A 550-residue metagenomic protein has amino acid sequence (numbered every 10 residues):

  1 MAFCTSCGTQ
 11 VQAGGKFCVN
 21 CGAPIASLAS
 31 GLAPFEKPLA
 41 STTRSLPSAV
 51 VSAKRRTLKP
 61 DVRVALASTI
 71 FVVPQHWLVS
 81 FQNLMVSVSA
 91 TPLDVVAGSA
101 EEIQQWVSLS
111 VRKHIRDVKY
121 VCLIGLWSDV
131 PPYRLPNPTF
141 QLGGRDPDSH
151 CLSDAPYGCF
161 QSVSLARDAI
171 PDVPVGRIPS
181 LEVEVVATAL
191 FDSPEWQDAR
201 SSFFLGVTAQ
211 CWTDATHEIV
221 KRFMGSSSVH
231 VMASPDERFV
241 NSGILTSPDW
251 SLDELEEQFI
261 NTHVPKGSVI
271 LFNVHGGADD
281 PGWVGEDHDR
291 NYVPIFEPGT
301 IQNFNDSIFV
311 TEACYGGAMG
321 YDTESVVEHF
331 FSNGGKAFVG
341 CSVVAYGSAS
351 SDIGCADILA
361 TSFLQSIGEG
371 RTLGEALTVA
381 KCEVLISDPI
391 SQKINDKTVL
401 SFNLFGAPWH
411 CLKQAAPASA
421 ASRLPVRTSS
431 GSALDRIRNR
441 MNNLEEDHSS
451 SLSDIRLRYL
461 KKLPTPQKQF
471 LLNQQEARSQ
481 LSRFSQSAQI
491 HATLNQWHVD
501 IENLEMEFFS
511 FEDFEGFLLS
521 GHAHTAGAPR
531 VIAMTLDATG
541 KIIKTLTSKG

Functional and structural regions predicted by a protein language model:
M1-P38: Cys/His-rich metal-coordination motifs, chiefly Zn-binding "fingers/knuckles"
P47-Q75, L84, S99-M232: Structured catalytic cores of large enzymes
S110-P132, N137, V207-E324, H410: Catalytic-core segments of thiol-dependent peptidases
S128, E312-D435: Active-site-proximal C-terminal subdomain of hydrolase catalytic domains
P147-S193, N273-S362: Catalytic cores of nucleophile-dependent amide-cleaving enzymes
K381-C382, K544-G550: Short, solvent-exposed aromatic-acidic interface loops
Y459-F508: Short, non-transmembrane alpha-helical segments in secretory-pathway proteins
D500-D537: Exposed beta-strand-loop-beta-strand "reactive/processing" segments of non-cytosolic proteins
